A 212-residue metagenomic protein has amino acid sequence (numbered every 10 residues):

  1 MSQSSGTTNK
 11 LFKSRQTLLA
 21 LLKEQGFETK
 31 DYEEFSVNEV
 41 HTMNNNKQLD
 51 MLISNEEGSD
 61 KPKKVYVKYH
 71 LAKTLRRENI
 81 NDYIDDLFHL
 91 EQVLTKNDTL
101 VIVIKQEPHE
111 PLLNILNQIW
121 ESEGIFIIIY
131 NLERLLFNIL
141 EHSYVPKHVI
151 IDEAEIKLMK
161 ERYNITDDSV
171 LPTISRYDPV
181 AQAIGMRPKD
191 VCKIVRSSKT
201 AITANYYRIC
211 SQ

Functional and structural regions predicted by a protein language model:
M1-D98, E110-S122, E133-N138: Helix-rich terminal scaffold detector
I115-M159: Extended boundary segments
T166-D178: Short, structured beta-strand/loop micro-motifs enriched in basic residues and often containing a Trp
K199-I209: Short, Lys/Arg- and Gly-enriched loop/turn segments at beta-strand edges
